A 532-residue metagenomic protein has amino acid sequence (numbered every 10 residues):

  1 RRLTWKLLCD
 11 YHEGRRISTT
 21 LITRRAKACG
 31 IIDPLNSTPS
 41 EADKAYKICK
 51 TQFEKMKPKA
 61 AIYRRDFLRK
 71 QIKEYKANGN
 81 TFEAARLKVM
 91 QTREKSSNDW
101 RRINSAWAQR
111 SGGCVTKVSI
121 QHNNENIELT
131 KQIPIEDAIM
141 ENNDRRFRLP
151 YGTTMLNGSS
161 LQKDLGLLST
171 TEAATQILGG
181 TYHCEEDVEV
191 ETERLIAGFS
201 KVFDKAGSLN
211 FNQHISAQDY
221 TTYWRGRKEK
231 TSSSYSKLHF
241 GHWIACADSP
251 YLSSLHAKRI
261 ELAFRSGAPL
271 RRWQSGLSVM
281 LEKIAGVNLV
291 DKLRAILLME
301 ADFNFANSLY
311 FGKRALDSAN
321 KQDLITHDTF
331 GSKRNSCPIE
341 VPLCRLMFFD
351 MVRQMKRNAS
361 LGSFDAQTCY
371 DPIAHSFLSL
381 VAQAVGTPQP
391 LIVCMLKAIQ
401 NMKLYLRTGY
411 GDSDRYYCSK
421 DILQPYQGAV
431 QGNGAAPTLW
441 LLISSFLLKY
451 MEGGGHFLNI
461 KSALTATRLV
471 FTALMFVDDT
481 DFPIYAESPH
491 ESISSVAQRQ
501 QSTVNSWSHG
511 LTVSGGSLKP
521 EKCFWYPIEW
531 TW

Functional and structural regions predicted by a protein language model:
R1-D219, D291: Basic/polar low-complexity segments
L195-L447: Conserved pre-catalytic core of RNA-dependent polymerases
W273-G276, M475-D479, K519-C523: Short Gly/Ser/Thr- and Asp/Glu-enriched loop/turn motifs at secondary-structure junctions
E300, F482-E487, P527-E529: Short beta-strand-to-loop capping motifs
T368-G386, L469-G510: Catalytic palm subdomain of template-directed nucleic-acid polymerases, centered on the conserved carboxylate motif
M402, L406-Y410, G516-W532: Short, conserved micro-motifs composed of acidic
L441-N459: Helical scaffold of the NTase/Pol beta-like nucleotidyltransferase catalytic core
G454-M475: Active-site nucleotide-donor binding segment shared across nucleotidyl transfer reactions
